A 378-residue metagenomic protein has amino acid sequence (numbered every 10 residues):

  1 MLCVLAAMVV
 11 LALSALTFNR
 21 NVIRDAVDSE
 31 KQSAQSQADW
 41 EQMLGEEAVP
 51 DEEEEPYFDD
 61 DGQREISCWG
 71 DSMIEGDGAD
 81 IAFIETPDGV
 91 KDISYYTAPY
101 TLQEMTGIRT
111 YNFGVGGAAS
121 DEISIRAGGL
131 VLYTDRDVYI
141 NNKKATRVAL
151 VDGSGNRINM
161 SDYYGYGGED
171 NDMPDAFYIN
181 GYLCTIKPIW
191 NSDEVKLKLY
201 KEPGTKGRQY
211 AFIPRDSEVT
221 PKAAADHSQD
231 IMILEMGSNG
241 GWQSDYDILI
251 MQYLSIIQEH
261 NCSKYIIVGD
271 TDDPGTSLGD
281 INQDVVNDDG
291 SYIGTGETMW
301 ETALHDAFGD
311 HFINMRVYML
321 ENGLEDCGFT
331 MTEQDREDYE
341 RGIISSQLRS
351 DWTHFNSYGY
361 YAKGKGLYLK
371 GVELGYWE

Functional and structural regions predicted by a protein language model:
M1-A7: N-terminal Sec-pathway targeting helices
L2, R20, R24, Y57 (+2 more regions): Alpha-helical cap/lid subdomain in secreted, periplasmic, or secretory-pathway luminal O-acyl-processing enzymes
A7-R20: Hydrophobic alpha-helical membrane-insertion segments, chiefly the h-region of N-terminal signal peptides
I23-R64: N-terminal, intrinsically disordered, polar/charged segments of Gram-positive cell-envelope systems that serve as
R64-D92, G116-S120: Catalytic nucleophile-elbow at a beta strand-turn-alpha helix junction centered on a G-D-S/GDSL motif, marking
T110-N112, F312: Conserved beta-strand scaffold positions in the cores of enzyme catalytic domains, especially in NTP/NDP-utilizing
N112-V115, G269: Residue-level recognition of beta-strand->loop/alpha-helix junctions
